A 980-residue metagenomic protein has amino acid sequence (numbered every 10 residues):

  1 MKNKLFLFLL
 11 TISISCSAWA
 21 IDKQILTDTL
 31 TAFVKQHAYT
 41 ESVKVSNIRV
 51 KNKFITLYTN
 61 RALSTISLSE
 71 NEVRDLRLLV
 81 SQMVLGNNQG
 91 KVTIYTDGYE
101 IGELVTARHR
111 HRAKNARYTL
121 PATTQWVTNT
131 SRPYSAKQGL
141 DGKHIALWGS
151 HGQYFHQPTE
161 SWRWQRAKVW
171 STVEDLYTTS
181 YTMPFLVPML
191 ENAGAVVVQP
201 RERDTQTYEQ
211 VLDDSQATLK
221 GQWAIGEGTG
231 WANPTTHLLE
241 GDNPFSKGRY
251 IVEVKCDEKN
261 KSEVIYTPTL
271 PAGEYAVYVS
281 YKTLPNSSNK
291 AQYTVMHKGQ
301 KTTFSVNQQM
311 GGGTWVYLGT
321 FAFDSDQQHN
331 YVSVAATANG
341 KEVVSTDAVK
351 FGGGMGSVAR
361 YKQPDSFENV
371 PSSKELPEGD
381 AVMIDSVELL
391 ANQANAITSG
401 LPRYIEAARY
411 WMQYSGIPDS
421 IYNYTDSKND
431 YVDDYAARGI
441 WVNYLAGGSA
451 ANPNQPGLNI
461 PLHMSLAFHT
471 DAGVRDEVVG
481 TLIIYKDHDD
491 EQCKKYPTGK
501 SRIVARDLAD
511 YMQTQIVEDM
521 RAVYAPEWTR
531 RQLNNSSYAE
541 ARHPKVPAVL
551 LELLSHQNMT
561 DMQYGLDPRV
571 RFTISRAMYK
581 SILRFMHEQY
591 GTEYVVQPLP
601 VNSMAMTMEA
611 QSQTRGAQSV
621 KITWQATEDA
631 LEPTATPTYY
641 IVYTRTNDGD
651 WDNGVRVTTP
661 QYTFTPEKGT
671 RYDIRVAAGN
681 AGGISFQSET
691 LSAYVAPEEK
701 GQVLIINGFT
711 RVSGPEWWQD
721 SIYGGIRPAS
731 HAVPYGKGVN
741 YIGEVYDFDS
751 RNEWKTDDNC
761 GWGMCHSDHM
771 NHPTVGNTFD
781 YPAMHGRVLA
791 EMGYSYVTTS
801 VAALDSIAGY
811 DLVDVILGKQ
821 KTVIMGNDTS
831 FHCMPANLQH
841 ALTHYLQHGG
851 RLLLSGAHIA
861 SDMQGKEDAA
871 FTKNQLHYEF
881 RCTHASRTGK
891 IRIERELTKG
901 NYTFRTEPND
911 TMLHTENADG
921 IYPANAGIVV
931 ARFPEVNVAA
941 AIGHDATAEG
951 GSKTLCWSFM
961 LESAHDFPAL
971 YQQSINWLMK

Functional and structural regions predicted by a protein language model:
W170, E174, F185-A193, R201-E202 (+3 more regions): Aromatic-Pro/Gly-enriched surface loop or interdomain linker that acts as a lid/target-recognition segment
R249, V254, Q328-N330, A348 (+3 more regions): Active-site-adjacent mobile loop/cap segments within catalytic or ligand-binding domains
V332-V343: Short beta-strand-plus-loop segments that form exposed binding edges in beta-rich domains
G379-D380, D385-A394, G400-R502, N534-Q557: Active-site microenvironments of hydrolase-like enzyme catalytic domains
F585-T634, G683-G701: Pro/Thr/Ser/Gly-rich low-complexity, intrinsically disordered linker/stalk tracts
T663-G683: Beta-strand-rich modules
E698-F709, E716-P728, L804-G865, L955-W957 (+1 more regions): Short alpha-beta junction capping motif
V815, K819-G927, P934-E935, L970: A glycine-rich, often tryptophan-bearing local segment used as a flexible ligand/cofactor-contacting loop or short
